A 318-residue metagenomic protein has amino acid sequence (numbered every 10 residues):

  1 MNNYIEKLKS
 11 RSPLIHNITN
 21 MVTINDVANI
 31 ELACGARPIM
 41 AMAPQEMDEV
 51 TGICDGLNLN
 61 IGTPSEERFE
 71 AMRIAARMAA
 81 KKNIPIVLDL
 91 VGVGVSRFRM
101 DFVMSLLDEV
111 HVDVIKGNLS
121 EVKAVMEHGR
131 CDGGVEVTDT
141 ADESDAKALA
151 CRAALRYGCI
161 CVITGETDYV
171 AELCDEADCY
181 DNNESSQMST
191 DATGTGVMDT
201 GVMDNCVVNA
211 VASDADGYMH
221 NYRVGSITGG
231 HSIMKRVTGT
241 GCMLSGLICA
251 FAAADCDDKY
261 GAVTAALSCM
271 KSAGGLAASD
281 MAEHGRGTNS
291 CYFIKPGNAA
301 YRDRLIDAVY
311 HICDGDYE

Functional and structural regions predicted by a protein language model:
N2-L88: Conserved N-terminal subdomain of the carbohydrate kinase-like
N17, I39-A41, I86-L90, V114-L119 (+1 more regions): General beta-strand structural signal in soluble alpha/beta enzymes
A79, I84-D108, V114: Glycine/small-residue-rich loop that forms an oxyanion/phosphate-binding "nest" at active or ligand-binding sites
R99-S185, V208-R223: Conserved phosphate/ATP/ADP-binding segment of small-molecule kinases
A124, R236-S268: Short, small-residue alpha-helix embedded
S186-V211, G217: Small-residue-biased low-complexity repeat regions
G225-G239: Short pre-catalytic strand/loop immediately N-terminal to key active-site residues, enriched for Gly-Thr
S272-E318: Charged C-terminal helix
